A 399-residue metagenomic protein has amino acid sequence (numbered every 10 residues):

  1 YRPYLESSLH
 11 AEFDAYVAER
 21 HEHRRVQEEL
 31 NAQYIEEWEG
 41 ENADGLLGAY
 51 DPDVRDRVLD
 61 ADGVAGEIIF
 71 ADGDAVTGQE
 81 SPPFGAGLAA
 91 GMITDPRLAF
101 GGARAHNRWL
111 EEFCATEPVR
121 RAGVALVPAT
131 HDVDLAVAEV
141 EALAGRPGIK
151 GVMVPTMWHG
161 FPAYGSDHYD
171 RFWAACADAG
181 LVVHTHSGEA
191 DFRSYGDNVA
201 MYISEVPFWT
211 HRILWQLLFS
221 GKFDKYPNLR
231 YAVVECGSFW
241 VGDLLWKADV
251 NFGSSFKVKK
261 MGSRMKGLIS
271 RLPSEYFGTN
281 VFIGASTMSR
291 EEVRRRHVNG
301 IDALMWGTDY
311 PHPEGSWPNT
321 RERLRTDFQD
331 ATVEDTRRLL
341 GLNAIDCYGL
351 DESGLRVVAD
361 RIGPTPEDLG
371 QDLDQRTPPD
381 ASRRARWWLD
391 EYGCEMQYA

Functional and structural regions predicted by a protein language model:
Y1-A399: Helix-coil boundary/capping segments in enzymes
